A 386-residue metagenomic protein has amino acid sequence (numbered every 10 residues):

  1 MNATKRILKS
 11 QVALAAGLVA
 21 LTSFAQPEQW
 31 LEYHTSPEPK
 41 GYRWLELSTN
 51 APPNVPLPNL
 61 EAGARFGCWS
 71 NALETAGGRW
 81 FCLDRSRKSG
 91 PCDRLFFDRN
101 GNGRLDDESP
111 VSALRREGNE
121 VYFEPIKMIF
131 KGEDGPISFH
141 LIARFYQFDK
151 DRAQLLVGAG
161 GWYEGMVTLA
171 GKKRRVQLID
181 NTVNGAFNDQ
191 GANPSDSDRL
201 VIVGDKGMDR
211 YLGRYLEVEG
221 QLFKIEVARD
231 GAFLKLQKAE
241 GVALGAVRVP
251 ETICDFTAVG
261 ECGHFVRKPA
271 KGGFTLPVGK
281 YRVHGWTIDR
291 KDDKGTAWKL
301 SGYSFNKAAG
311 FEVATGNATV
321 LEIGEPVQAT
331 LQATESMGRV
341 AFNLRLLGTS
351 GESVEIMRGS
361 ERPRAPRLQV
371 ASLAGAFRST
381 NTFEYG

Functional and structural regions predicted by a protein language model:
N2-L14: Bacterial N-terminal signal peptides that target proteins for export
A20-T22: N-terminal signal peptide c-region/cleavage motif recognized by signal peptidases
A25-C262, K268-L373, T380-G386: Calcium-binding acidic motifs and repeat modules
